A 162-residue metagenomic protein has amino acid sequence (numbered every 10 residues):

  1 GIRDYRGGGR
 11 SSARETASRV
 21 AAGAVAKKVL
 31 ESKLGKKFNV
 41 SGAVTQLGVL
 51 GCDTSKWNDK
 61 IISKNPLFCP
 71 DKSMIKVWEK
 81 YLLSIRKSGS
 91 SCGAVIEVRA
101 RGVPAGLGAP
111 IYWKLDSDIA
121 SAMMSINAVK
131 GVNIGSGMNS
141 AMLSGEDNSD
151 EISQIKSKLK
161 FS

Functional and structural regions predicted by a protein language model:
G1-I111: Glycine-rich, mobile lid/loop segments that gate access to catalytic sites or pores
V20, S88-S162: Glycine-rich anion/phosphate-binding loop at the beta-strand->alpha-helix junction
